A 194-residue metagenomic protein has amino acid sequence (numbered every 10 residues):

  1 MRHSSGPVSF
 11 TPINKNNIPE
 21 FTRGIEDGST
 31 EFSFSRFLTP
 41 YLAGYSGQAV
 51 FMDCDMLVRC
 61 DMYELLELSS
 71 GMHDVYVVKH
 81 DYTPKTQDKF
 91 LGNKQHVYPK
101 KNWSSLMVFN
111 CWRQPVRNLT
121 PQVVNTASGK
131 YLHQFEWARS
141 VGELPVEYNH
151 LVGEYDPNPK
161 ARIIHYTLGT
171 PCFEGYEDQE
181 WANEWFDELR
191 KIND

Functional and structural regions predicted by a protein language model:
H3-G6, T11-N14, W103-D194: A glycosyltransferase accessory/donor-loop signature
G6-Y45: Active-site-proximal specificity loops/subdomain of glycosyltransferases
N16-F21, T83-K85, N149-G153: A short acidic, often aromatic-flanked loop/helix-cap motif at beta-alpha or helix-coil junctions that lines enzyme
R23-T30, K89-K94, N158-A161: Short, surface-exposed amphipathic charged segments that create phosphate/polyanion-binding patches used for binding
D27, K85, K191-D194: Carbohydrate-active catalytic/glycan-binding domains of CAZyme proteins, especially the secreted or lumenal ectodomains
F32-F34, G44, F51, P99-K101 (+1 more regions): A generic fold-level signal
S35-K85, V108, P115: GT-A fold catalytic core of metal-dependent nucleotide-sugar glycosyltransferases, centered on the diacidic
L68-Y131: Conserved catalytic core of nucleotide-sugar-dependent glycosyltransferases
